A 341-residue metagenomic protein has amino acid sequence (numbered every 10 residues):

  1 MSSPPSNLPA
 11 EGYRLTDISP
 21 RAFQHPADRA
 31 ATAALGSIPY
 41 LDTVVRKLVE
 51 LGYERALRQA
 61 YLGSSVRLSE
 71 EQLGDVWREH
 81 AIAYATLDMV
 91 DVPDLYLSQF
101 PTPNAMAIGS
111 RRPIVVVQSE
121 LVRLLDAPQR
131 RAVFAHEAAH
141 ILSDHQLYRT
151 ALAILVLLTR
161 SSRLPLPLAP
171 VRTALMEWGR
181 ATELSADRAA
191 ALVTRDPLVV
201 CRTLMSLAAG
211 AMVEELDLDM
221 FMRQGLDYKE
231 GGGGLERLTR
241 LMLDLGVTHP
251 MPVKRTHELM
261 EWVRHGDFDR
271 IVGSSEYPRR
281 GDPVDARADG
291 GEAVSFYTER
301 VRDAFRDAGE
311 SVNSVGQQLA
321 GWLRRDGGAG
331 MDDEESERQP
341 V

Functional and structural regions predicted by a protein language model:
M1-R58, L192, D196-L198, R202-V341: Cytosolic-facing loops and C-terminal tails of multi-pass membrane proteins
S2-T150: Peri-catalytic and regulatory segments of divalent metal-dependent proteins
W77, E183, V253-T256: Amphipathic alpha-helical transducer elements in NTP-driven molecular machines
H80-Y84, E137, G179-C201: An active-site-proximal "capping" alpha-helix that borders the catalytic cofactor pocket
N104-M106, S161, G210-L216: Secretory-pathway/luminal and periplasmic proteins that interact with or process carbohydrate-rich
A139, L147, A174-W178, T182: Juxtamembrane interface helices immediately C-terminal to a transmembrane segment
S143-T173: Post-HEXXH active-site segment of zinc metalloproteases
P167-R180, V193: General secondary-structure propensity
